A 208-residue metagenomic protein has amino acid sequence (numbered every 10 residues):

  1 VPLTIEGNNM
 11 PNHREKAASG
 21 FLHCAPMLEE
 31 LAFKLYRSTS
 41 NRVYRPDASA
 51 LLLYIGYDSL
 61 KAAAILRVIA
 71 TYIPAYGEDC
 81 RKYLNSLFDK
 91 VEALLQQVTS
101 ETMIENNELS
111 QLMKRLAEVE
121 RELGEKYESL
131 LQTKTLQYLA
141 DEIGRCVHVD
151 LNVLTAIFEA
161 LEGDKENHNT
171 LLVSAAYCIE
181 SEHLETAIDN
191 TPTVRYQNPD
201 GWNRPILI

Functional and structural regions predicted by a protein language model:
P2-I208: Non-heme di-metal
